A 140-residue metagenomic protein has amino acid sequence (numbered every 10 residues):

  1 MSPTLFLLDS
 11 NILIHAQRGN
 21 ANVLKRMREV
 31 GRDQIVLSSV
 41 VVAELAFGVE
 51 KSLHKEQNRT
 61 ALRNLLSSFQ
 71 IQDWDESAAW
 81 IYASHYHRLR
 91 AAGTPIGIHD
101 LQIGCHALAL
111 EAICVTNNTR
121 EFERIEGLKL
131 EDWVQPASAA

Functional and structural regions predicted by a protein language model:
M1-L37, G48-L66, A91, P136-A140: Short, well-structured N-terminal submotif of metal-dependent ribonuclease cores
S2-T4, F69-V115, A140: Active-site neighborhoods of divalent-metal-dependent phosphate/nucleic-acid chemistry enzymes
D9-S10, V23, L45, Y82 (+2 more regions): Generic structural signal for small/hydrophobic residues in well-ordered secondary structure, especially within
L13-I14, L24, A43-A46, Q72 (+2 more regions): Nucleotide phosphate-binding site architecture
N20, S38, V42, R59-L62 (+2 more regions): A general structural signal for well-ordered alpha-helical segments in protein cores
L37, I71, C114, L130-D132: Generic preference for hydrophobic
N117-E121: C-terminal structural segments of small proteins and small subunits
